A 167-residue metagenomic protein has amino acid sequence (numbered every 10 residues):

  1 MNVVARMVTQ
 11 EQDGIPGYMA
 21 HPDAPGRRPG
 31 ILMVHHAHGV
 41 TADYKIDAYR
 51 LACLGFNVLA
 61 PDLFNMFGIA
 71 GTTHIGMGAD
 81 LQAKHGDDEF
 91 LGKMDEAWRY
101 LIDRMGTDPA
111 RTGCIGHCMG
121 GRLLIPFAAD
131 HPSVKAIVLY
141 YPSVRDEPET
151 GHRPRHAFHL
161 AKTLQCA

Functional and structural regions predicted by a protein language model:
A5-T107, R153-A157: Serine-hydrolase catalytic machinery in alpha/beta-hydrolase-like enzymes
M33-A37, C118, P142: Glycine-rich His-Gly loop
D62, I115-H117, V138-Y141: Alpha/beta-hydrolase-fold catalytic nucleophile elbow
M105-H117: Alpha/beta-hydrolase fold nucleophile elbow
G116-G120, L124: Gly/Ala-rich beta-loop-alpha elbow adjacent to hydrolase catalytic centers
P126-A136: Conserved hydrolase catalytic core segment
A136, V144-A167: The feature captures the conserved acid-bearing segment of alpha/beta-hydrolase catalytic domains
